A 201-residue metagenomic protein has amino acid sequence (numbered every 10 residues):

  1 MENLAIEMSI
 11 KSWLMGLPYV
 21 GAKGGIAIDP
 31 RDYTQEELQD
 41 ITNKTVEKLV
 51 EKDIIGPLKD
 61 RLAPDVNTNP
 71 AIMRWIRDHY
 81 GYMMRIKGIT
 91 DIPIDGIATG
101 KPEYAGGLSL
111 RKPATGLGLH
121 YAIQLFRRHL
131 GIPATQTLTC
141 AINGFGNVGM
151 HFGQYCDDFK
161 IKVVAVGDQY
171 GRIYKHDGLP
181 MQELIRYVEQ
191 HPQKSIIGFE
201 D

Functional and structural regions predicted by a protein language model:
M1-I10: N-terminal cap/recognition module
E2, A27-D29, G167: Residues in well-ordered beta-strands of folded domains
N3, N43, N67-N69, N143 (+1 more regions): Detector for Asparagine
S9-Q136: Glycine/serine-rich phosphate-binding loop and adjoining beta1-alpha1 elements at the start of nucleotide-handling
K101-P102, G106-D201: Glycine-rich phosphate/diphosphate-binding loop of Rossmann-like nucleotide-binding domains
